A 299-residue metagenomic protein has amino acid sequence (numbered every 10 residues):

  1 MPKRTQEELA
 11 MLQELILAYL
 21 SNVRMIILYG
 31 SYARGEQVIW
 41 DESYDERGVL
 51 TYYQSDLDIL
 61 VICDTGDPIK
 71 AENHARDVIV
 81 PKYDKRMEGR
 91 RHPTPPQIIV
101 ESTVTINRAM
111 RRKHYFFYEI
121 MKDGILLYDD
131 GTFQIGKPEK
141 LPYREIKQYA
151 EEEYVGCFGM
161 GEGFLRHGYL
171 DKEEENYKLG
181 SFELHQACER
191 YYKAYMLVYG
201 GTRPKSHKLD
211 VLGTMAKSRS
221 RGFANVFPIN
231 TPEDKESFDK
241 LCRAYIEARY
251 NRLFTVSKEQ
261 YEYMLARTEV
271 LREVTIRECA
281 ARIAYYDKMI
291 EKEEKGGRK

Functional and structural regions predicted by a protein language model:
M1-W40, I146: Helical scaffold of the NTase/Pol beta-like nucleotidyltransferase catalytic core
M1-Y19, E46-M110: Metal-dependent nucleotidyltransferase catalytic core
G30-Y32, C63, Q186, Y191: Generic secondary-structure microfeatures
Y32, G66, F254: Flexible, active-site-proximal loop/turn residues at the rims of small-molecule/cofactor binding pockets and catalytic
E36-L50: Intrinsically disordered, low-complexity Ser/Thr- and acidic-rich flexible linkers and loops, especially at boundaries
I39, L57-V61, G201, K205-K208: A contiguous binding-surface segment within folded domains or other stable secondary-structure elements
I69-A75, R90-H92, P96-E101, N107-K299: Terminal alpha-helical segments
